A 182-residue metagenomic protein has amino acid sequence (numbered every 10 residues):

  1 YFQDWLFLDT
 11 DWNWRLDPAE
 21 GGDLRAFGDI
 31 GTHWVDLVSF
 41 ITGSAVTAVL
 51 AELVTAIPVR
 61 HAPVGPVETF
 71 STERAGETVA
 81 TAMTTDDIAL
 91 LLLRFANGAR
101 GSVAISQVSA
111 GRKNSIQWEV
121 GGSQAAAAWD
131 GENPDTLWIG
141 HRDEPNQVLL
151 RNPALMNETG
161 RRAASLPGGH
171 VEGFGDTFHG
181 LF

Functional and structural regions predicted by a protein language model:
Y1-A82, L137, G169: Predominantly a Rossmann-like dinucleotide-binding segment in NAD(P)-dependent oxidoreductases
V35-S39, L92, F182: Non-transmembrane alpha-helical segments in soluble domains of secreted/periplasmic/extracellular proteins
V54, R74, V79-G180: NAD(P)-dinucleotide binding in Rossmann-like oxidoreductases
